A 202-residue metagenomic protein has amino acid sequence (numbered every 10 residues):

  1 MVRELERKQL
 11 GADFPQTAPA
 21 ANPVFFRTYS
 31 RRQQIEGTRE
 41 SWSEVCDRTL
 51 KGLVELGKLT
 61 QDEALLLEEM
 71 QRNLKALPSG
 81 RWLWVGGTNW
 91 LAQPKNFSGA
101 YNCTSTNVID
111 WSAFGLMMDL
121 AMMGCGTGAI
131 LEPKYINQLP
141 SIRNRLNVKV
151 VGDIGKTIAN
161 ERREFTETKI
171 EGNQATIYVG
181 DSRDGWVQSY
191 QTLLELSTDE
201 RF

Functional and structural regions predicted by a protein language model:
M1-F202: Extended catalytic cores of very large enzyme megasubunits
